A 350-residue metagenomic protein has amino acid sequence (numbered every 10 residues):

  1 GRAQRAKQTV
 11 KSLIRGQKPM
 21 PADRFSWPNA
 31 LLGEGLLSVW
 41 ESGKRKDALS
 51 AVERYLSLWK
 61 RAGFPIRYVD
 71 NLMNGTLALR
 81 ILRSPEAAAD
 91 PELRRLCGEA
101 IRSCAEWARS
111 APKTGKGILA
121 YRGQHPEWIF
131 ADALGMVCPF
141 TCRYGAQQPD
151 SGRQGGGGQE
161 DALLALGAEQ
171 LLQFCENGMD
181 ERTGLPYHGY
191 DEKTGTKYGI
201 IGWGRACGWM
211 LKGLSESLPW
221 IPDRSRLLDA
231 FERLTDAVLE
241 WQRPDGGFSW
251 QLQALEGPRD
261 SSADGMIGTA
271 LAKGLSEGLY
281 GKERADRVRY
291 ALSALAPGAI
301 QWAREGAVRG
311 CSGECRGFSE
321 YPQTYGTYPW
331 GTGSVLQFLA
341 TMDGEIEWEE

Functional and structural regions predicted by a protein language model:
G1-A30, L37-S38, S42-R45, L58-G75 (+5 more regions): CBM-like carbohydrate-recognition segments
Y55-L56, I118-H125, H188-G195, G247-E256 (+1 more regions): Short linear capping/connector segments at secondary-structure termini
A87-P91, Q147-E160: Intrinsically disordered, low-complexity terminal tails and inter-domain linkers enriched for S/T/G/P/D/E
R102-G135: Asp-box/WD-like beta-propeller blade repeats and closely related beta-sheet repeat scaffolds
A108, F174-C175, V238, L295: Buried hydrophobic core positions in alpha-solenoid tandem helical repeats
A131-A146: Acidic/serine-rich, low-complexity amphipathic helices located in mid- to C-terminal regulatory regions
L164-S215: Loop-centered beta-sheet repeat module
W209-L252: Oxyanion-binding "anion nests"
